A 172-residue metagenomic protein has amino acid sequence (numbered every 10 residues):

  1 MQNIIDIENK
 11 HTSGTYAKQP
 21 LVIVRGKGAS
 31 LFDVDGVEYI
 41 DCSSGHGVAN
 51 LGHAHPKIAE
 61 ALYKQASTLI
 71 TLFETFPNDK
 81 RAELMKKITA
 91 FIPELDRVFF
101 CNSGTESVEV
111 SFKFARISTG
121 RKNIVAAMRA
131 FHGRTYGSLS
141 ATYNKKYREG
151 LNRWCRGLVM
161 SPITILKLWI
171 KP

Functional and structural regions predicted by a protein language model:
M1-K27, K87, P162: Active-site-adjacent loop/helix segments that line or gate small-molecule/cofactor pockets in enzymes
T12, A17-Q19, K27, G47 (+7 more regions): Glycine-rich, flexible loop/turn motifs
L21-D41: Active-site and channel-lining beta-strand-loop segments that bind or position nucleotide-derived/phosphorylated
I23, A54, K80, S161-T164: Short secondary-structure boundary/capping elements
F32-D33, L51-G52, A141: Short beta-strand-to-turn element immediately C-terminal to the catalytic PLP-Schiff-base lysine in fold type I
E38-R121: Glycine-rich loop-to-alpha-helix module at the N-terminal edge of alpha/beta enzyme cores
K86-P172: PLP-dependent aspartate aminotransferase-fold enzymes
